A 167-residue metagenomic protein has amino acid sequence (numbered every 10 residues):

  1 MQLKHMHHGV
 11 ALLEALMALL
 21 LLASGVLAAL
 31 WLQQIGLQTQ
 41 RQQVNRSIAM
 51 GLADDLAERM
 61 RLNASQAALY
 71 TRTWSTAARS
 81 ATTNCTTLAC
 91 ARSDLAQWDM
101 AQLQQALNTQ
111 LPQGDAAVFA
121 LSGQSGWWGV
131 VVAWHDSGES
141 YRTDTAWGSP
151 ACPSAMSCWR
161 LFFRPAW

Functional and structural regions predicted by a protein language model:
M1-Q33, N45: N-terminal single-pass transmembrane signal-anchor helix
Q38-Q43, S47, G51-W167: Flexible, low-complexity segments enriched in proline/glycine/serine and punctuated by aromatic residues
